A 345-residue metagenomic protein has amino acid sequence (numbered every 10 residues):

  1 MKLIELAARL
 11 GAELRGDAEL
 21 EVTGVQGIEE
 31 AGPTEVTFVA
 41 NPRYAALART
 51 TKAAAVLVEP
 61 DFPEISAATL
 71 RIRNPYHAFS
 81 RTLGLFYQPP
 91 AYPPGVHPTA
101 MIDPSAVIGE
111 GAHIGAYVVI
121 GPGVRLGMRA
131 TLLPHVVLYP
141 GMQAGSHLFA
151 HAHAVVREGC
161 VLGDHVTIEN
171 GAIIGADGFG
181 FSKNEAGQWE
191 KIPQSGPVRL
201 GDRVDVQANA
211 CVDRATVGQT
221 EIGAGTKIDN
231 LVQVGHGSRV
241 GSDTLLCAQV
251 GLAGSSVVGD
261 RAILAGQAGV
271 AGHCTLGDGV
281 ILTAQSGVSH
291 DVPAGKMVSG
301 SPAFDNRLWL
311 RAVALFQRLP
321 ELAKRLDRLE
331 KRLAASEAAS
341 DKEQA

Functional and structural regions predicted by a protein language model:
M1-T99, C160, H165, G171-A172 (+3 more regions): Terminal amphipathic alpha-helical/low-complexity segments used for targeting or macromolecular assembly
F38, G95-D305: Structural signal for interior beta-strand "rungs" in well-ordered beta-sheet cores of soluble enzyme domains
